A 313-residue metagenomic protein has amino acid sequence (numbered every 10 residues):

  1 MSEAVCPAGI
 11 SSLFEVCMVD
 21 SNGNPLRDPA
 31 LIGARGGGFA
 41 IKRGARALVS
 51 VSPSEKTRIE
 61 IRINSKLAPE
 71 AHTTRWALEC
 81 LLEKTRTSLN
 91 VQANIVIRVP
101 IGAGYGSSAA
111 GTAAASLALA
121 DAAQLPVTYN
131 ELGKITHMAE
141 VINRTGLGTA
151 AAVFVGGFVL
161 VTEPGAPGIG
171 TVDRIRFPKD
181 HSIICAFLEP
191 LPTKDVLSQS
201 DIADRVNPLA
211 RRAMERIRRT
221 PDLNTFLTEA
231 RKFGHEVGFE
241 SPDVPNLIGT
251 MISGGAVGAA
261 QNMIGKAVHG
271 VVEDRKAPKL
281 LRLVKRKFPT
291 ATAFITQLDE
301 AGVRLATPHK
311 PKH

Functional and structural regions predicted by a protein language model:
M1-I101, L125, A301, H313: ATP-binding N-lobe of GHMP and related small-molecule kinases
S2-E3, T171-H313: C-terminal nucleotide
A4-C6, P29-A30, G38-I41, N143-T145 (+4 more regions): Solvent-exposed alpha-helices and their adjacent loops that cap or buttress functional pockets in soluble metabolic
A8, F154, E163, H181-P190: Short, structured patches in soluble enzyme cores that scaffold and shape functional sites
I10-E15, A45-S50, T149-V153, F158-L160 (+2 more regions): Short beta-strand scaffold segments in enzyme catalytic cores
Y105-Y129: DPxDG-like acidic metal-binding loop motif
Y129-R174: Alpha/beta catalytic cores of group-transfer enzymes, especially the acyltransferase/condensing modules of polyketide
